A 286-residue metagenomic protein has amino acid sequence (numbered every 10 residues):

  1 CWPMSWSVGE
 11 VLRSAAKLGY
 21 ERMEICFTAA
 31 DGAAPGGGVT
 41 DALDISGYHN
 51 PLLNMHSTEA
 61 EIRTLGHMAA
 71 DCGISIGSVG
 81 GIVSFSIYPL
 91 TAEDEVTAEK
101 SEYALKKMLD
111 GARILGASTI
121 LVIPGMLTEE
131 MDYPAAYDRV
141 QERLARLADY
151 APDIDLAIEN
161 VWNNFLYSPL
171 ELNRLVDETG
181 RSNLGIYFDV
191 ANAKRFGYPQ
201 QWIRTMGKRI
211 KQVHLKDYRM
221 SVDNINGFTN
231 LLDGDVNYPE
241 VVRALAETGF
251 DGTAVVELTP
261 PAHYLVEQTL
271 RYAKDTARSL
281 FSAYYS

Functional and structural regions predicted by a protein language model:
C1, S75, I210: Mobile, glycine- and charge-enriched loop segments and immediately flanking short secondary-structure elements within
C1-M4, C26-A30, G81-S84, G125-L127 (+4 more regions): Active-site beta-loop-alpha junctions enriched in small/polar residues
M4-E21, G36, R63, A70 (+3 more regions): Histidine-acidic metal/acid-base catalytic patches
I25-A69, P124-M131: Glycine-rich, proline-tolerant flexible connector loops at the mouths of alpha/beta enzymes
A33, I87, E130, D223 (+1 more regions): Glycine/Thr-rich phosphate-binding loops of Rossmann-like dinucleotide-binding domains
N50-M55, A92-T97, N226-L232: Short glycine-enriched, charge-decorated loop/helix-capping segments at active-site entrances that position
P51-C72, V140-Y150, W202-T205, E240-A244: Catalytic-core regions built around general acid/base machinery
H67-D71, S78, S84-F188, R195 (+2 more regions): Active-site acidic/histidine proton-transfer and metal-coordination neighborhood in alpha/beta enzyme cores
